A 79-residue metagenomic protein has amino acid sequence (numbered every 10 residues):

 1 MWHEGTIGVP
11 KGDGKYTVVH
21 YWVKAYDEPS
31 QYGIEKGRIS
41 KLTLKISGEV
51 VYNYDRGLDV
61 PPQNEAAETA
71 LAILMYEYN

Functional and structural regions predicted by a protein language model:
M1-D27: Negatively charged, low-complexity tracts enriched in Asp/Glu with abundant Ser/Thr
K11, S30, P62-Q63: Generic low-complexity segments that are intrinsically disordered, proline-rich and/or Lys/Arg-biased
H20-R56: A short, structured beta-strand/loop element
I46-N79: Mixed-charge, Lys/Arg-enriched low-complexity segments
